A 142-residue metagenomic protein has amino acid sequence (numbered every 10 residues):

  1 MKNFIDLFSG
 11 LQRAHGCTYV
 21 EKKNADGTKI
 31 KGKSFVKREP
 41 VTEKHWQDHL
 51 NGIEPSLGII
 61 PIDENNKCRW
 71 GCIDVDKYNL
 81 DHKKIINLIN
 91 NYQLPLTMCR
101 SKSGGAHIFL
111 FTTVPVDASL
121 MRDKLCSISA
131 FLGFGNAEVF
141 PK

Functional and structural regions predicted by a protein language model:
M1-W70, N79-I85: DNA replication initiation on ssDNA origins
R13-Y19, L94-M98, G135-A137: Short secondary-structure junctions
I53-E54, N66-C68, N91-Q93, K102-G105: Short, well-ordered loop/turn elements at secondary-structure boundaries
P55-L57, W70-G71, L96, A106 (+1 more regions): A broad, low-specificity signal marking well-ordered, structured residues that form hydrophobic/aromatic
I60-I62, L96-S103, E138-K142: Short beta-strand
I73, P95-M121: Histidine-centered divalent-metal-coordination microenvironment in nucleic-acid enzymes
I73-D76, L80-R100: Active-site-adjacent loop/helix surface patches within enzyme catalytic domains that shape the substrate-binding cleft
H82-N91, F111-A137: Helical (often loop-to-helix) elements that flank the catalytic cores of nucleotide-handling enzymes
